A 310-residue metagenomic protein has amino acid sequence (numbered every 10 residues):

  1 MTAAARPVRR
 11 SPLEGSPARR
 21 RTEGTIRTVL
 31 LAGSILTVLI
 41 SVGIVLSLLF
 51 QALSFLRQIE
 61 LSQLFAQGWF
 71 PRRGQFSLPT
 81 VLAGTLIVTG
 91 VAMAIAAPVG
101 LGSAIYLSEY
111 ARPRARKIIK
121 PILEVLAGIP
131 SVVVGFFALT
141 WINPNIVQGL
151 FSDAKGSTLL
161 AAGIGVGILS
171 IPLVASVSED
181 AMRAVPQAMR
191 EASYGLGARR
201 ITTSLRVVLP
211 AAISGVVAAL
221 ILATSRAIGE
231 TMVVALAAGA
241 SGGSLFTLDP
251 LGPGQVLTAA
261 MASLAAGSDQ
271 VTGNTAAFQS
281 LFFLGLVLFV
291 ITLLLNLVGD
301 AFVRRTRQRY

Functional and structural regions predicted by a protein language model:
M1-S34, D300-Y310: Transmembrane alpha-helical segments of polytopic membrane transport and secretion proteins
A3, E179-R190, Y194, S263-Y310: C-terminal transmembrane helix and the adjacent membrane-cytosol boundary/short C-terminal tail of inner/organellar
R10-V29, L48-A92, R112-P113, S263-F278: Periplasmic/extracellular loop-to-transmembrane helix junction in inner-membrane transport proteins
R27-T28, V99-A138, V177-D180, R309-Y310: Cytoplasmic-entry segments and transmembrane alpha-helices of multi-pass inner-membrane transporters
R57-P79, V134-I171, A238-G239, L248-L251: Membrane-interfacial helix termini and adjacent extracytoplasmic/periplasmic loops of multi-pass transporters
A96-V99, S103, L123-S131, G156-E179 (+2 more regions): Faces of alpha-helical transmembrane segments in polytopic inner-membrane proteins
V125, V177-S178, M182-V185, Y194 (+1 more regions): Transmembrane alpha-helices
Q148, V234-F289: Interhelical loop and adjacent transmembrane-helix boundary motif in polytopic membrane transport permeases
